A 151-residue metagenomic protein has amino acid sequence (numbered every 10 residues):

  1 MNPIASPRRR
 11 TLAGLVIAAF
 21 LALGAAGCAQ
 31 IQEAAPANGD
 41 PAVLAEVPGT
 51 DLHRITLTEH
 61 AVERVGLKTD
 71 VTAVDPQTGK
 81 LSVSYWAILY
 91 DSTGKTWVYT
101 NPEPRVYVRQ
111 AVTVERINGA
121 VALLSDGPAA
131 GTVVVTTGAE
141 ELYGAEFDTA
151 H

Functional and structural regions predicted by a protein language model:
P3-V16: Bacterial N-terminal signal peptides that target proteins for export
V16-A22: Hydrophobic helical h-region of N-terminal Sec-dependent signal peptides in bacterial secretory/periplasmic proteins
G24-G27: C-terminal motif of bacterial Sec signal peptides marking the signal peptidase cleavage site
A29-Q32: Bacterial signal peptide processing site
P36-E59: Post-signal peptide N-terminal segment of mature Sec-exported envelope proteins
H60-V62, V71-G79, T100-V106, A139: Hydrophobic alpha-helix/coiled-coil detector that fires on Leu/Ile/Phe-packed helical surfaces
G79-I117: Short beta-strand/loop micro-motif enriched in small hydrophobics and charged residues
V121-A150: Exposed loop and linker-edge segments at protein-protein interfaces
